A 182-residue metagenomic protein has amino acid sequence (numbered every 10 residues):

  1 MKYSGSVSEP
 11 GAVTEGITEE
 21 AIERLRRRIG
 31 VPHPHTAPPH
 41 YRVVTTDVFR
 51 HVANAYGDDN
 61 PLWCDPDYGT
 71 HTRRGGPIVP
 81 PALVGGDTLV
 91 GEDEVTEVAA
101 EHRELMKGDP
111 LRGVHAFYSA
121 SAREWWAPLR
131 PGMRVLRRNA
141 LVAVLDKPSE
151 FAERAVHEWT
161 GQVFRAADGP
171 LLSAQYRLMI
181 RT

Functional and structural regions predicted by a protein language model:
K2-A120: Hot-dog-fold acyl-thioester-processing enzymes
K2-V31, Y118-T182: HotDog/MaoC-like acyl-thioester-processing domains
